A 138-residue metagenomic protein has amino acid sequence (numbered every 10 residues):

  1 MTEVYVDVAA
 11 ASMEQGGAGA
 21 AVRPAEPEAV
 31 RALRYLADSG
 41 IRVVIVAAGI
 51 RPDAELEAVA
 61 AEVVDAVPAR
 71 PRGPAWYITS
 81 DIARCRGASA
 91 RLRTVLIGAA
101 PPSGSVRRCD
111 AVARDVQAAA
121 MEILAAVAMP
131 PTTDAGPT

Functional and structural regions predicted by a protein language model:
M1-V8, E14-I41, D53-W76, S80-T138: Asp-based, Mg2+/Mn2+-dependent phosphohydrolase catalytic module
A47-G49: Conserved phosphate-coupling serine/threonine residues in phosphotransfer and NTP-handling enzymes
